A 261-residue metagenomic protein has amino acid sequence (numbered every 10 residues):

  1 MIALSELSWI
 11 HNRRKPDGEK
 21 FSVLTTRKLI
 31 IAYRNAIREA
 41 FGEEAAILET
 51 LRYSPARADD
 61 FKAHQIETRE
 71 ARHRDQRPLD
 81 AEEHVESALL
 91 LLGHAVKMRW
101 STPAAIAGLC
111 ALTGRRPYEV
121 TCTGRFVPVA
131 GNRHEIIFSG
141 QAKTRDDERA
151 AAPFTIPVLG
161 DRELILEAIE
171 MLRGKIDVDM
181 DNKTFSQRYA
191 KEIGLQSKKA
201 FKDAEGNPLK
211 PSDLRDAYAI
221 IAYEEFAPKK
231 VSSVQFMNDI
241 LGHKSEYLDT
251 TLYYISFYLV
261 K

Functional and structural regions predicted by a protein language model:
M1-A58, V120, S212-D213, A217 (+1 more regions): Non-catalytic DNA-binding core/recognition domains of DNA-processing enzymes
A46-S87: Flexible interdomain linker/hinge and immediately adjacent N-terminus of the catalytic tyrosine-recombinase domain
A81-P117, F226: Basic, Lys/Arg- and aromatic-enriched nucleic-acid-binding interface segment
R99, A107, V158, L195 (+4 more regions): Hydrophobic transmembrane helix bundles of membrane-integrated enzymes that assemble and modify cell-envelope
E119-C122, M237: Alpha-helix N-cap/helix-start motif at helix boundaries, enriched for small hydrophobics
C122-E167: Conserved tyrosine-mediated DNA breakage-rejoining catalytic core shared by Y-recombinases
P157-Y218, Y223: Active-site/catalytic core of tyrosine-dependent DNA strand-transfer enzymes
N207-P208, A227-S256: Short, polar N-cap/turn motifs at the start of nucleic acid-interacting alpha helices
